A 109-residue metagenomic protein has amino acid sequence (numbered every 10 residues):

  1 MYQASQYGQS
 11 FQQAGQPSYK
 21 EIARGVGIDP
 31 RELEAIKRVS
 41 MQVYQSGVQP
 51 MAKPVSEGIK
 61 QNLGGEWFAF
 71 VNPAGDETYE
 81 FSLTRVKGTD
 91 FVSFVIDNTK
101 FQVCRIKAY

Functional and structural regions predicted by a protein language model:
Y2-Y109: Charged, amphipathic alpha-helical regulatory modules used for macromolecular assembly or allosteric control
